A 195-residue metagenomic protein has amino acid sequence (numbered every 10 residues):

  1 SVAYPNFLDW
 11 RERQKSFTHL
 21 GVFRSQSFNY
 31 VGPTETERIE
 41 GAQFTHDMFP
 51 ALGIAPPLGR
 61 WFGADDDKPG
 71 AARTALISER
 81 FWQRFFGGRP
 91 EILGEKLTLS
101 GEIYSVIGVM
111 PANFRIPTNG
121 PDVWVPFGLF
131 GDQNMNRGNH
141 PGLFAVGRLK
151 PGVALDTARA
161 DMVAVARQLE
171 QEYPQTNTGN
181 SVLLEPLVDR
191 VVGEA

Functional and structural regions predicted by a protein language model:
S1-S27, H140-V146, R159: Membrane-proximal extracellular/periplasmic loop immediately following the first transmembrane helix
R11, Y30-G32, I116-T118: Short loop/helix-cap segments at secondary-structure boundaries that form the rim of catalytic
F23-S25, E35, V109: Short, well-ordered beta-to-alpha junction loops that form the rim of enzyme active sites and present histidine/acidic
S27, E40-A64, R73-A195: Mid-to-C-terminal secondary-structure elements that act as membrane-proximal/extracytoplasmic interface segments
G32-E40: Short acidic/polar beta-strand-loop edge motifs in secreted extracellular and Gram-negative envelope-associated
D67: Conserved, non-catalytic sequence blocks in retroelement Pol enzymes and Pol-derived host proteins
